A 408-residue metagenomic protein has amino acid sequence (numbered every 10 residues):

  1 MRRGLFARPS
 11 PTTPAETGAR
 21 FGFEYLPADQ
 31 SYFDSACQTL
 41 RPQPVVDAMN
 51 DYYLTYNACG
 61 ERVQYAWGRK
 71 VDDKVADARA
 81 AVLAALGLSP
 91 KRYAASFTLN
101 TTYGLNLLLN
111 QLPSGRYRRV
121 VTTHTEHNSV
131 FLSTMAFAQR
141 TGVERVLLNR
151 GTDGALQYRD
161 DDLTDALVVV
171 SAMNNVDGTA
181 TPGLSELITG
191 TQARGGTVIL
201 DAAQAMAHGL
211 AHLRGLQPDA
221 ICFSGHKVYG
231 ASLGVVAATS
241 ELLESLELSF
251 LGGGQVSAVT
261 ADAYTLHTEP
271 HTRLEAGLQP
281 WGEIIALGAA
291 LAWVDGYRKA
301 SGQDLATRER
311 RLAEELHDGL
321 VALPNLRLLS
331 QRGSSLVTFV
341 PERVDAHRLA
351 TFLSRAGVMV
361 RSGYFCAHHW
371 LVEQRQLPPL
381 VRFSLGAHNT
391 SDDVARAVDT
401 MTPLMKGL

Functional and structural regions predicted by a protein language model:
M1-L408: Pyridoxal 5′-phosphate
